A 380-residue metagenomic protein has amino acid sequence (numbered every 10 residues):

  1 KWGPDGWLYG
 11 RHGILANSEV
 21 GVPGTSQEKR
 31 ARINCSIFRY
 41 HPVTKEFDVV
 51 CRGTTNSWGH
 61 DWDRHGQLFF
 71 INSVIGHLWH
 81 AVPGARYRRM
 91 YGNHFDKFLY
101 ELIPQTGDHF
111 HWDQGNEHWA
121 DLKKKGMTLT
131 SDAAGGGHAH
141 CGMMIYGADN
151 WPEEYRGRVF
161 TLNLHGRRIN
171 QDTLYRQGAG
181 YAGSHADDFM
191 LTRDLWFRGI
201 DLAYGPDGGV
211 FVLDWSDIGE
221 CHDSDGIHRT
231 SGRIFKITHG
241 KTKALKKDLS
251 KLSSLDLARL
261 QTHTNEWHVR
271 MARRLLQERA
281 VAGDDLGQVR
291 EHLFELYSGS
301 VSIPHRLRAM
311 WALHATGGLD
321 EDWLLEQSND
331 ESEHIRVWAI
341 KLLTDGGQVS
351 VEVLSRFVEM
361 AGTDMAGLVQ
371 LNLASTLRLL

Functional and structural regions predicted by a protein language model:
K1-R259, E266, R273, Q277-E295 (+1 more regions): Beta-propeller blade termini and top-face loops
